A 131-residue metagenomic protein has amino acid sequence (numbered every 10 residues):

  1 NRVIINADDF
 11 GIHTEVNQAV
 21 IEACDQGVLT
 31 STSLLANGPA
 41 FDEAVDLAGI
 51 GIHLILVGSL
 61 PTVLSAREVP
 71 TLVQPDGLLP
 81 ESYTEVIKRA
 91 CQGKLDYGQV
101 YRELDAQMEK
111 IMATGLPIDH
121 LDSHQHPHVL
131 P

Functional and structural regions predicted by a protein language model:
N1-S59: Active-site beta->alpha N-cap acidic-glycine motif
D8, S33, L95-D96, Q125-H126: A generic structural signal for short
I12-T14, S31, Q74, S123 (+1 more regions): Generic structural "secondary-structure junction" signal
T14-E15, P39, R102, H128-P131: Residue-level recognition of alpha-helix initiation/capping sites
I52, E81, H120-S123: General beta-strand structural signal in soluble alpha/beta enzymes
P61-K94: Active-site gating loops and adjacent loop-to-helix segments of metal-dependent hydrolytic enzymes
Q92-Q107: Alpha-helical scaffold elements lining the catalytic groove of polysaccharide deacetylases
D105-P131: Catalytic domains of cell-wall/extracellular-matrix polysaccharide-remodeling enzymes, centered on de-N-acetylation
